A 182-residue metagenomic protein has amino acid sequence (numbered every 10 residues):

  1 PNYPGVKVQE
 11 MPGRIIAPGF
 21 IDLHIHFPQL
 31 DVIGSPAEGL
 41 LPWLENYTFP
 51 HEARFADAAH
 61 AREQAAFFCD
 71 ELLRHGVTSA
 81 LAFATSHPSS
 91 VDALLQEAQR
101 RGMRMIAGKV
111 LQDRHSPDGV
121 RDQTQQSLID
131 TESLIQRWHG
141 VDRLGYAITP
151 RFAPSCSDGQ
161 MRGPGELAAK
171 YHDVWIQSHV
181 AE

Functional and structural regions predicted by a protein language model:
P1-A17: Histidine-rich, glycine-flanked metal-binding segment
P12-G19, C69, H172: A generic hydrophobic-helix recognition signal that picks specific residues within alpha-helical hydrophobic
R14, I33-M103, S127-G140: Alpha-helical scaffold segments that flank or form the walls of functional sites
G19-L30, W175-E182: Histidine-centered catalytic micro-motifs
S89-E182: Metal-coordinating catalytic core of metallo-dependent amide/deamination hydrolases
